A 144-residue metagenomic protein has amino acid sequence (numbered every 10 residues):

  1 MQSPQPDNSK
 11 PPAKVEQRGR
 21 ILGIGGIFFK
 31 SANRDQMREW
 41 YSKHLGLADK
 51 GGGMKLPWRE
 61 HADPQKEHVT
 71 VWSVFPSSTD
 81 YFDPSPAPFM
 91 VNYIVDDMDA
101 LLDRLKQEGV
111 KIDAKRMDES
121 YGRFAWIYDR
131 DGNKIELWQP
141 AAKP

Functional and structural regions predicted by a protein language model:
Q2-G23, G51-G52, L102-P144: Vicinal oxygen chelate
K10-K14, V71-S78: N-proximal short alpha-helices
R18-L22, F28-S73, Q107, A125: Core segments of cupin and vicinal oxygen chelate
I24-A32, S77-L105, R123-Y128, N133: Vicinal oxygen chelate
G46-A48, Y93-I94, A114-M117: Short linear motifs in intrinsically disordered
E60, P76, Q139-A141: Residue-level signal for short segments within beta-strands and strand-turn junctions of well-structured beta-sheet
A62-P64, D80-D83, R116: Short secondary-structure boundary/capping segments
